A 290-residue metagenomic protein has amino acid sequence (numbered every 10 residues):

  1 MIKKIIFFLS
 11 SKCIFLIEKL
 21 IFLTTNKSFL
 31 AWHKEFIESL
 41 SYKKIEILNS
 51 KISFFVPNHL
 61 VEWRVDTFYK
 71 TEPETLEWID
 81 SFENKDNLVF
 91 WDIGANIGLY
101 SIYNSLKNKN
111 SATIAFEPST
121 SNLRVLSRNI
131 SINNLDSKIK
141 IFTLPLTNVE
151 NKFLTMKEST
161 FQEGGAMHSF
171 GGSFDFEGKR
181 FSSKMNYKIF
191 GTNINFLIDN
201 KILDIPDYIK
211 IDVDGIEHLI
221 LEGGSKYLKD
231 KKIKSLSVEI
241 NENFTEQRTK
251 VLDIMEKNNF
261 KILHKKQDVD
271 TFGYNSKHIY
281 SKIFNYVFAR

Functional and structural regions predicted by a protein language model:
M1-R290: Phosphate/nucleotide-binding beta-alpha loop and adjacent structural elements of enzyme active sites
